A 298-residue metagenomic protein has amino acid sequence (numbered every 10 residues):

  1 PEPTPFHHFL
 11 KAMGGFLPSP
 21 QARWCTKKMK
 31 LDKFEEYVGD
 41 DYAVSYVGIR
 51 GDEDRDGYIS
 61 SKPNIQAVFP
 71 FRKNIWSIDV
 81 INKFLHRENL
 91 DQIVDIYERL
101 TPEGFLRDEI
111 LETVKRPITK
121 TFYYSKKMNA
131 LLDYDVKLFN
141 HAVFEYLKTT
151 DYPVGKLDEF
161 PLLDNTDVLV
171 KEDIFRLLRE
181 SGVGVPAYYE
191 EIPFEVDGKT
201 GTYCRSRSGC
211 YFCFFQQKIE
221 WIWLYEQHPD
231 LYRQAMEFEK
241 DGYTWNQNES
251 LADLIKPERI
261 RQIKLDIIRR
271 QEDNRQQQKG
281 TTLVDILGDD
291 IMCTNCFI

Functional and structural regions predicted by a protein language model:
P1-I298: Nucleotide-activated chemistry modules centered on ATP-dependent adenylation/adenylyltransferase
